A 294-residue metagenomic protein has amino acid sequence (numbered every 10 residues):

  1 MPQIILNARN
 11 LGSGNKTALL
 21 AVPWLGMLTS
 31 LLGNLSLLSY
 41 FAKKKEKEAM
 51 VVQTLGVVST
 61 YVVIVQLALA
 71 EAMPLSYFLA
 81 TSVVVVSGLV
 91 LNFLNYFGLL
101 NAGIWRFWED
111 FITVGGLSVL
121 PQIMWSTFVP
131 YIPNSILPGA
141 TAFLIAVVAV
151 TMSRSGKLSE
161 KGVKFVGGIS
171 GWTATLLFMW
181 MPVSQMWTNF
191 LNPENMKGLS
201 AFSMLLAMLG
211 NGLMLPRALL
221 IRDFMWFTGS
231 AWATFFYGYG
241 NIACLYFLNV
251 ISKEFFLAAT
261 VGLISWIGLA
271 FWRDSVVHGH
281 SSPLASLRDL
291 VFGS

Functional and structural regions predicted by a protein language model:
M1-S294: Alpha-helical membrane-protein topology signature
